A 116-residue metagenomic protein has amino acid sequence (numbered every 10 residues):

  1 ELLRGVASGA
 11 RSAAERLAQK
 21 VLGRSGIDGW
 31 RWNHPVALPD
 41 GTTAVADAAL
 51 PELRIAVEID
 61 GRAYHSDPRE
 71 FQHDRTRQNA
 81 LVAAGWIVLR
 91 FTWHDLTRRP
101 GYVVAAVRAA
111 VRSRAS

Functional and structural regions predicted by a protein language model:
E1-S116: Surface segments flanking catalytic/ligand-binding clefts of nucleic-acid enzymes
